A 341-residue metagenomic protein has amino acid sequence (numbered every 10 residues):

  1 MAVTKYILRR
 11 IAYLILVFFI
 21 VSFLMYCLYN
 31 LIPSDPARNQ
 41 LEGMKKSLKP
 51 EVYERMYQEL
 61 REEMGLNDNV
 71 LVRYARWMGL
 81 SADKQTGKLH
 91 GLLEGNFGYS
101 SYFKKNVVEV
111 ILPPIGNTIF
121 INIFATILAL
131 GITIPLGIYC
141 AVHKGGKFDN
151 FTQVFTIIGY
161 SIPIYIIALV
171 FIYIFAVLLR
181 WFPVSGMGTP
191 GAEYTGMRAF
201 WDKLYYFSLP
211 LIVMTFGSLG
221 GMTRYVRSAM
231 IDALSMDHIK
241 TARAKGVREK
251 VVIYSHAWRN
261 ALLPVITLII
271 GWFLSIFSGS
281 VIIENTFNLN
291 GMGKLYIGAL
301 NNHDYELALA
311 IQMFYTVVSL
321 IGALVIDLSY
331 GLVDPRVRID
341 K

Functional and structural regions predicted by a protein language model:
M1-Y13, A244-K245: N-terminal Sec/SRP start-transfer signal
A2-V3, R10, C27, N69 (+15 more regions): Amphipathic alpha-helical recognition patches that constitute DNA-binding helices
T4, I115-I119, F124, L128-F148 (+3 more regions): Alpha-helical transmembrane segments of integral membrane proteins, especially multi-pass inner/plasma-membrane
L8, A12-L16, V70, A308: Membrane-interface helix starts
L14, P114, T118, V154-S161 (+1 more regions): Residue-level signal for discrete positions within transmembrane alpha-helices of multi-pass small-molecule
F18-A75, L179-F200: Hydrophobic alpha-helical transmembrane segments of membrane transport/permease proteins and related membrane-embedded
C27-L31, F155-S185, V213-L219: Membrane-water interface segments at the C-terminal ends of transmembrane alpha-helices in multi-pass inner-membrane
G65-I134: An internal, D/E-rich "acidic patch" concept
